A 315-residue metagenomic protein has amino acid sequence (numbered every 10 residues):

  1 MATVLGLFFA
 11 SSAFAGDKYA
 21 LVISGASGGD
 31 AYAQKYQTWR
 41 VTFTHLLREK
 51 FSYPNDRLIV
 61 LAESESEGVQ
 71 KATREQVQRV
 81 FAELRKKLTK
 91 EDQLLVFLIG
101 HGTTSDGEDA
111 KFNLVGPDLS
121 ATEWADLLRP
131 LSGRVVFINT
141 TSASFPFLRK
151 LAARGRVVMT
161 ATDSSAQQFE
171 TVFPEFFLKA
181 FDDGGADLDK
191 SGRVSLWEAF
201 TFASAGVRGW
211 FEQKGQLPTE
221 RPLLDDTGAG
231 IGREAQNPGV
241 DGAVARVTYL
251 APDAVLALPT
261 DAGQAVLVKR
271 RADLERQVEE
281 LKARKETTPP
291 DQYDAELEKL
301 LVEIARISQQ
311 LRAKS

Functional and structural regions predicted by a protein language model:
M1-S12: Bacterial N-terminal signal peptides
S12-L95, G102, D109-K111, D118 (+3 more regions): Boundary/activation segment at the start of structured domains
A26-D30, S64-G68, G100-S105, P117-S120 (+4 more regions): Solvent-exposed loop/turn segments at secondary-structure junctions within structured extracellular/periplasmic domains
A26-Q34, E63-K71, D109-V115, A161-Q167 (+3 more regions): Second-shell loop/turn segments in exported
A31-T42, L46, A72, Q76-E83 (+15 more regions): Extracytoplasmic/secreted proteins, especially bacterial periplasmic and envelope-associated proteins
V41, V135-G228: Active-site-proximal C-terminal subdomain of hydrolase catalytic domains
T140, T260-V268, D273-S315: Alpha-helical, heptad-rich or low-complexity scaffold/stalk segments that mediate oligomerization or tethering
D187-E275: Caspase-like cysteine protease fold
